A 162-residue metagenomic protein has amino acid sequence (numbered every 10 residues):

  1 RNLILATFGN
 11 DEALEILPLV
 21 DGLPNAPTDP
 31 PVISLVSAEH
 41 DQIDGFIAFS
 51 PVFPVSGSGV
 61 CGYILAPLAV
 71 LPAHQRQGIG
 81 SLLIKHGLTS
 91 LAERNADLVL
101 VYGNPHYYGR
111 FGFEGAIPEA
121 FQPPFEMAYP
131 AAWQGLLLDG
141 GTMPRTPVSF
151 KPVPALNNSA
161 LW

Functional and structural regions predicted by a protein language model:
R1-G22, T28-I43, W133-Q134, D139-G141 (+1 more regions): Short amphipathic alpha-helix that is part of the acyltransferase structural core
T7, S90, Y107: Short alpha-helical functional segments enriched in proximate histidine and acidic residues
V20-N25, E119-P123: Short, solvent-exposed loop/turn elements at beta->coil junctions and helix N-caps that rim active or binding pockets
S34-V36, D41-F53, G62-A69: Conserved beta-strand in the GNAT
Q42, L71-L82, E93-R94, R110-F111: Conserved glycine-rich acetyl-CoA-binding loop
F49-S50, L83-G87, G115-A120: Short acidic (Asp/Glu) patches
L65, V70, R76-T89, V101: Conserved acetyl-CoA-binding loop-helix of GNAT-fold acetyltransferases
E93-D97, Y102-A128: Conserved active-site alpha-helix within GNAT-family acetyltransferase domains
